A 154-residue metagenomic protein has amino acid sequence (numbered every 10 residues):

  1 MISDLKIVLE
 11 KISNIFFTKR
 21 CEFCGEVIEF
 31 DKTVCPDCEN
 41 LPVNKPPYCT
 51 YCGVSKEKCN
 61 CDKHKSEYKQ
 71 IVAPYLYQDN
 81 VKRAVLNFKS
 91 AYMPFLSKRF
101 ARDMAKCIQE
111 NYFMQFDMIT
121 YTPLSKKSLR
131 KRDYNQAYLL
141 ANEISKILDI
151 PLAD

Functional and structural regions predicted by a protein language model:
M1-D154: Glycine-rich phosphate/pyrophosphate-handling loop used in enzymes and phosphotransfer proteins
